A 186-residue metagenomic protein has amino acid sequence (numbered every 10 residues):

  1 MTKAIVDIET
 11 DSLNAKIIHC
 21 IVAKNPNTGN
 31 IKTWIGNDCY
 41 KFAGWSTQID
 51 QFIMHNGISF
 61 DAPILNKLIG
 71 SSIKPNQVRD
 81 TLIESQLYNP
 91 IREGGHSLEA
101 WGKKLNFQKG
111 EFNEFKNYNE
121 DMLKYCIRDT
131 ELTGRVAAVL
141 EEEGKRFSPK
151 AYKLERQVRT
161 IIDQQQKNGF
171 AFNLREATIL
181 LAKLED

Functional and structural regions predicted by a protein language model:
M1-R92: Conserved RNase H-like, two-metal-ion catalytic cores of nucleic-acid enzymes
D7, I21, D80, G102 (+3 more regions): A residue-level signal for conserved active-site and pocket-lining positions in enzyme catalytic cores
N27, W45-Q48, L98, K104 (+2 more regions): Retroelement reverse transcriptase polymerase core
A62-P63, E99, I162: Short glycine-/small-residue-rich flexible loop motifs, especially phosphate/cofactor-binding loops
K67-L68, K104, K167: Residues at alpha-helix termini
S72-N76, Q108-K116: Short, surface-exposed acidic
P75, K116-D186: Mixed-charge, glycine-rich, non-catalytic linkers/tails in nucleic-acid processing enzymes
V78-F107, D121-C126: Short alpha-helix plus adjacent loop in nuclease-associated cores
